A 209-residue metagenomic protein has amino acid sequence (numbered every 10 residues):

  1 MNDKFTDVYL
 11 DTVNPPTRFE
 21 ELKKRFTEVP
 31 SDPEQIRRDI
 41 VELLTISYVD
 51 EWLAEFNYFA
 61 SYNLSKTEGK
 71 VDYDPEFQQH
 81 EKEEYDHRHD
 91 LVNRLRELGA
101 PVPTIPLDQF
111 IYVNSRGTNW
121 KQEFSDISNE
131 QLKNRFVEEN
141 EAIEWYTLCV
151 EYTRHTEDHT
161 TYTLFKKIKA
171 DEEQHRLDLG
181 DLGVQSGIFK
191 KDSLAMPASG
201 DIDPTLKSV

Functional and structural regions predicted by a protein language model:
M1-V209: Iron-associated oxidoreductase/ferritin-like identity signal
